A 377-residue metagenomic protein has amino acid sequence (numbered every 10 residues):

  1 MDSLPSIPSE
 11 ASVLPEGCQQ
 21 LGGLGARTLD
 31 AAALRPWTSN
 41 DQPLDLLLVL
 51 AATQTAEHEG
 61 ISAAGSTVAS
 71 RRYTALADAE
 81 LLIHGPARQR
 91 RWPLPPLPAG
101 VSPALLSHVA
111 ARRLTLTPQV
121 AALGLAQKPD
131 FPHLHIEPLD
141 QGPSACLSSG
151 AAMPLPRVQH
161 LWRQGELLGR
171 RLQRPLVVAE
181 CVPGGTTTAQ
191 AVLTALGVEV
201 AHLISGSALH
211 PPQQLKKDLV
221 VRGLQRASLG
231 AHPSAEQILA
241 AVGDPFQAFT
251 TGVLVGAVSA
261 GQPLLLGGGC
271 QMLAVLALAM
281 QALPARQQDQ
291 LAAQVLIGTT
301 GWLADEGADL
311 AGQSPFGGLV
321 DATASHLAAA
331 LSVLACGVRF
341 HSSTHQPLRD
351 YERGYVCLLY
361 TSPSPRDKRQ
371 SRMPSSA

Functional and structural regions predicted by a protein language model:
D2-M153: Extended, charged alpha/beta regions that create polyanion-binding interfaces
T53-T55, G100, V177-A189, F246 (+1 more regions): Gly/Ser/Thr-rich loops at beta-strand to alpha-helix junctions that form or flank small-molecule/cofactor-binding
S66-V68, H135-Q141, A191-H202, Q281-R286: A glycine- and small-aliphatic-rich helix-loop capping segment at beta-alpha/alpha-beta transitions that lines
P154-Q214: Helix-rich catalytic cores of soluble enzyme domains
Q190-D244, F249: Phosphate/pyrophosphate-binding betaalpha-module
D218-A235, D305-L327, G337: A structural-propensity feature for long, helix-poor, extended segments
Y360-D367: Conserved small/polar residues in nucleotide/adenosyl-binding loops
S371-A377: Hydrophobic alpha-helical segments, chiefly the membrane-spanning helices and signal/signal-anchor peptides
